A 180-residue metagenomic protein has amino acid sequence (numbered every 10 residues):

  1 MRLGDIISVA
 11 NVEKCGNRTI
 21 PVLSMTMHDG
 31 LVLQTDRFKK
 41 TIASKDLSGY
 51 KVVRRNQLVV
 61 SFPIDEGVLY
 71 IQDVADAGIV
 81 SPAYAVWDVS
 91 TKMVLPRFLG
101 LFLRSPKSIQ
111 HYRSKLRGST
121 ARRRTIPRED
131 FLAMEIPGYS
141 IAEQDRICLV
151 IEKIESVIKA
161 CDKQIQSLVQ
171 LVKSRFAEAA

Functional and structural regions predicted by a protein language model:
M1, G78-A85, S119-D145: A short glycine-rich beta-alpha junction/loop motif
M1-C15, A133, G138-A179: Non-catalytic DNA-recognition/assembly elements of restriction-modification systems
G4-C15, I20-L58: Sequence-specific dsDNA recognition surfaces
C15-T19, L23-S24, K39-K45, S61 (+8 more regions): Short, functionally important structural connectors and interaction interfaces within domains
V59-S105: A short beta-sheet element
S114: Phosphate/ribose-phosphate-bearing ligand recognition and processing surfaces, centered on ADP-ribose/NAD(+/P+) systems
